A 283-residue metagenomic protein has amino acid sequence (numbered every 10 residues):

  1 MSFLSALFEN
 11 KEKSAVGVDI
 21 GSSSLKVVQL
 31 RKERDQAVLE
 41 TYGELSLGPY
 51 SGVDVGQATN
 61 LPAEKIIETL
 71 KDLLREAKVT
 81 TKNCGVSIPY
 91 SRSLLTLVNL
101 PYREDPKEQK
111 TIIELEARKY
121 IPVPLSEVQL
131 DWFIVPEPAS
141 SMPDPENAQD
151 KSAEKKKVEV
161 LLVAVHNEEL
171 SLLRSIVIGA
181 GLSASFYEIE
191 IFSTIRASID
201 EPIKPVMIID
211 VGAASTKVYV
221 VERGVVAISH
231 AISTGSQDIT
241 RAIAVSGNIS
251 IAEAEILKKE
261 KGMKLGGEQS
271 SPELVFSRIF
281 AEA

Functional and structural regions predicted by a protein language model:
M1-A283: Hydrophobic/aromatic-enriched cytosolic interaction surfaces used to assemble or bind macromolecules
